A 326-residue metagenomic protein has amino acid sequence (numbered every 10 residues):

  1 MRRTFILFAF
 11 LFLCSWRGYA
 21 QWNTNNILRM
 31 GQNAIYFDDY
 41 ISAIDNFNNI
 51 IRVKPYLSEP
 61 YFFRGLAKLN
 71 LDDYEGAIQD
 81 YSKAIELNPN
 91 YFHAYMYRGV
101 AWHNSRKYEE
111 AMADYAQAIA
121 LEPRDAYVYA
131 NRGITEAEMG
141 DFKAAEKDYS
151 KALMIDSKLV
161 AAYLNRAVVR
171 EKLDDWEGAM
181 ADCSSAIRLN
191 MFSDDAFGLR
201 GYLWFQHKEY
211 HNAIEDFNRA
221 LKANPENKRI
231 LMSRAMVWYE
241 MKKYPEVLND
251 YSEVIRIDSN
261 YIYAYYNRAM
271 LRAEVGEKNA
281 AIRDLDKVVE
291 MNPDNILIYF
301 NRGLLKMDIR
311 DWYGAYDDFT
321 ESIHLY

Functional and structural regions predicted by a protein language model:
M1-T4: Positively charged n-region of N-terminal signal peptides that target proteins for export
L7-L11, R17-Y326: Alpha-helical tetratricopeptide repeat
